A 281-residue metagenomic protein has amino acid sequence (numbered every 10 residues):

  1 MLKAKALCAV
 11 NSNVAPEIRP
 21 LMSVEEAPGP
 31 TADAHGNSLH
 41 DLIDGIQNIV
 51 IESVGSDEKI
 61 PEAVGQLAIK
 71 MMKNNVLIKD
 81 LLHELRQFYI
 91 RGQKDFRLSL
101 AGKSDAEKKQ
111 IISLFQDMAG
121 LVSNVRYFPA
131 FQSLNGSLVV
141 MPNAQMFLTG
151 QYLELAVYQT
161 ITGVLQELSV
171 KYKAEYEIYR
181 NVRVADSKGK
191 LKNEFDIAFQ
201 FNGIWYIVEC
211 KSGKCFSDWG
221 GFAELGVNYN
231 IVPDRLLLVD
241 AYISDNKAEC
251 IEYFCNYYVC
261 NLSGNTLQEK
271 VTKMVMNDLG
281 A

Functional and structural regions predicted by a protein language model:
A4-A281: Intrinsically disordered, low-complexity Ser/Thr/Pro/Gly-rich regulatory segments
